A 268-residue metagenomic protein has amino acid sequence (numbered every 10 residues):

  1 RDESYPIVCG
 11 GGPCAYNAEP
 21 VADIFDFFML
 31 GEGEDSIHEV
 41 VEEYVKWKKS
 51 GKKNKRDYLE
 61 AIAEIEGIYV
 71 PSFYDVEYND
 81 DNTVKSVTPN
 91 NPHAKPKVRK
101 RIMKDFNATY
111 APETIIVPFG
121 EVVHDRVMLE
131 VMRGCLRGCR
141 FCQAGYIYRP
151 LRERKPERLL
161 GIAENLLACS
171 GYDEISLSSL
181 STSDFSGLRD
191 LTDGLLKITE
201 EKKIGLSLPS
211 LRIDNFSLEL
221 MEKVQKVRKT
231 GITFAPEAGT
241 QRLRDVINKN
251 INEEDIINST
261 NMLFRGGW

Functional and structural regions predicted by a protein language model:
R1-P89: Glycine-rich beta-alpha loop elements in corrinoid/cobalamin-binding modules across cobalamin-dependent enzymes
V8-G11, A15-A18, I37, V127-C135 (+2 more regions): Structured alpha-helical segments in the cores of large, soluble enzyme domains
D26, I68, T109, G134-C135 (+4 more regions): Conserved structural-core and active-site-/substrate-pathway-adjacent residues in large, well-folded domains of enzymes
D81-M128: N-terminal [4Fe-4S]-dependent radical SAM core
V117-F141, L167, L208: N-terminal pre-triad scaffold of radical SAM enzymes
P118-F119, F141-I147, G239-R244: Gly-rich Lys/Arg/Thr-decorated short loops/hinges at beta-loop-alpha junctions or inter-strand turns that position
C142-R158: Iron-sulfur (Fe-S) cluster-binding segments and ferredoxin-like electron-carrier domains, especially [2Fe-2S]
E164-W268: Conserved SAM/AdoMet-binding glycine-rich loop
